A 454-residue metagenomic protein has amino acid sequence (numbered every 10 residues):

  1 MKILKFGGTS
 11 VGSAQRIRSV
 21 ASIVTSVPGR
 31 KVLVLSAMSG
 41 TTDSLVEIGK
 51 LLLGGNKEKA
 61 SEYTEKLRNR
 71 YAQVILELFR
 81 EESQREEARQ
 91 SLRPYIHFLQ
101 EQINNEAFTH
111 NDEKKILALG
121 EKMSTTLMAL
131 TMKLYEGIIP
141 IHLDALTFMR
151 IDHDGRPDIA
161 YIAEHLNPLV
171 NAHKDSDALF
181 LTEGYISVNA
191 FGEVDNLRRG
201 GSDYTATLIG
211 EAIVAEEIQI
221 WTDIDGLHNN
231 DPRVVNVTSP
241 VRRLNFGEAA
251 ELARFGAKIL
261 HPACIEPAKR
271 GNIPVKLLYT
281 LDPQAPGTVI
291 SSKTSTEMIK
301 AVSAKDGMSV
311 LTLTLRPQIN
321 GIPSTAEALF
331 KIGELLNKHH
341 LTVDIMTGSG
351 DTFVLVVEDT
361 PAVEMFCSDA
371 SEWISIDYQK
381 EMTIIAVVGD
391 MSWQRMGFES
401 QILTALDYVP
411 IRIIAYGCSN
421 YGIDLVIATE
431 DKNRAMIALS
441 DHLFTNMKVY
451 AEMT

Functional and structural regions predicted by a protein language model:
M1-I259, I265, A428, M447 (+1 more regions): Nucleotide/pyrophosphate-binding catalytic subdomain
I3, S10, V32-L33, T182 (+10 more regions): Structured core elements
V11, T41-T42, R150, V188-A190 (+6 more regions): Flexible loop/turn segments at secondary-structure boundaries
M123, L281-D282, S291-S292: Conserved ATP-utilizing enzyme core subdomain
P274-P286, D306: Active-site C-terminal subdomain of aminotransferase-like
P286-T454: A conserved regulatory-domain signal marking ACT and ACT-like small-molecule sensing domains and adjacent regulatory
